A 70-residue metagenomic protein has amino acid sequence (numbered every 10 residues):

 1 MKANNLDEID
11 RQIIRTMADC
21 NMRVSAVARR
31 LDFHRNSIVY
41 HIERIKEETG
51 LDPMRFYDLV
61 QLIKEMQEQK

Functional and structural regions predicted by a protein language model:
M1-K70: Cytosolic nucleotide-utilizing catalytic cores of signal-transduction proteins
